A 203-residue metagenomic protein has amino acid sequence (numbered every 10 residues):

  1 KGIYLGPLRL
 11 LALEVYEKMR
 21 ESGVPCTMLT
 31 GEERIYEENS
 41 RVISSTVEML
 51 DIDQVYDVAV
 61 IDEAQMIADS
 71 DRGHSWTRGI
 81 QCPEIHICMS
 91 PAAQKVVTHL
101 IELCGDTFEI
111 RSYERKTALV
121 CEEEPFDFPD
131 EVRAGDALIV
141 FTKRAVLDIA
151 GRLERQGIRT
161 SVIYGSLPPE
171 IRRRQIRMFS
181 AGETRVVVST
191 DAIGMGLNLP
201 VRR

Functional and structural regions predicted by a protein language model:
K1-G2, G6, L10-I43, E48-V60 (+1 more regions): Helicase motor core with emphasis on the C-terminal RecA-like subdomain
